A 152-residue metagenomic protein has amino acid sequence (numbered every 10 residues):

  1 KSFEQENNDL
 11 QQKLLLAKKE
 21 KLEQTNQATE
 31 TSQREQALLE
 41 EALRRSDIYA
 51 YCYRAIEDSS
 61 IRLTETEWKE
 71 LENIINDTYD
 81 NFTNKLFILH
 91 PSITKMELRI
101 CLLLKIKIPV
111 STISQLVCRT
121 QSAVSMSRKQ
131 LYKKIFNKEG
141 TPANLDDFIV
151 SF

Functional and structural regions predicted by a protein language model:
S2-M96: Membrane-proximal linker segments that couple transmembrane helices to downstream signaling/catalytic modules
R54, I61-F152: Cytosolic nucleotide-binding catalytic cores of signal-transduction proteins
